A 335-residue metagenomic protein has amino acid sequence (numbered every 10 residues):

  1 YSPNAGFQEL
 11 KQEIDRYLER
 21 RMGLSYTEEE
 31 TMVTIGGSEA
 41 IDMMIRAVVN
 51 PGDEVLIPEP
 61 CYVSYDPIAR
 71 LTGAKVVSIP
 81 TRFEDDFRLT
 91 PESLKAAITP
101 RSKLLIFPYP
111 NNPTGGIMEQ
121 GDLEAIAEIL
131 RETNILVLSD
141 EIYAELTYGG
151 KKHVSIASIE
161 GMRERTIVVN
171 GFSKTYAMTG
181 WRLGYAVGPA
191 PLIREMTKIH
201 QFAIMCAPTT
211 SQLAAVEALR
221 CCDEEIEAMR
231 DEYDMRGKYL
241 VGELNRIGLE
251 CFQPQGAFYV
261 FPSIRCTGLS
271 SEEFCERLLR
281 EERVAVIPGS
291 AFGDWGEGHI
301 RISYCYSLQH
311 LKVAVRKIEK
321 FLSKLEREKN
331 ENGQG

Functional and structural regions predicted by a protein language model:
Y1-I35: Conserved N-terminal alpha-helix of the aminotransferase class I/II PLP-enzyme fold
R21-G335: PLP-dependent class I/II
